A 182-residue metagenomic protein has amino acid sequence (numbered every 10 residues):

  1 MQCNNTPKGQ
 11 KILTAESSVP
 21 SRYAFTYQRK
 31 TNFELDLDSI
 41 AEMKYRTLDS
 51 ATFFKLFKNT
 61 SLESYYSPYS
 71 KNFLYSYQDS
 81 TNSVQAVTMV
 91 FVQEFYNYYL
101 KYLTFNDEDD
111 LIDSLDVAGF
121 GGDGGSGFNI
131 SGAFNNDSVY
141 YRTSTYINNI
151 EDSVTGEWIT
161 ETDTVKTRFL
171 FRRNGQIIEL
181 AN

Functional and structural regions predicted by a protein language model:
M1-Q2: C-terminal motif of bacterial Sec signal peptides marking the signal peptidase cleavage site
P7-S76: Terminal domain-start segments
F57, Q85-A86, N149-D152: Short Pro/Gly-enriched beta-strand edge/turn motifs at strand-loop
T60-Y66, Y75-T81, E108-D109, L115-F120 (+1 more regions): Short linear motifs at secondary-structure transitions and domain/linker junctions
S70-N72, V84-T88, Y96-K101, G124-N129 (+1 more regions): Short, surface-exposed coil-to-beta transition loops
N72-N82, I130-D137: Structural signature of eukaryotic scaffold interfaces centered on beta-propeller domains
Y77-L115: Mid-length scaffold segments of soluble, non-membrane domains
I112-A181: Short aromatic loop motif centered on NTY/YTY
